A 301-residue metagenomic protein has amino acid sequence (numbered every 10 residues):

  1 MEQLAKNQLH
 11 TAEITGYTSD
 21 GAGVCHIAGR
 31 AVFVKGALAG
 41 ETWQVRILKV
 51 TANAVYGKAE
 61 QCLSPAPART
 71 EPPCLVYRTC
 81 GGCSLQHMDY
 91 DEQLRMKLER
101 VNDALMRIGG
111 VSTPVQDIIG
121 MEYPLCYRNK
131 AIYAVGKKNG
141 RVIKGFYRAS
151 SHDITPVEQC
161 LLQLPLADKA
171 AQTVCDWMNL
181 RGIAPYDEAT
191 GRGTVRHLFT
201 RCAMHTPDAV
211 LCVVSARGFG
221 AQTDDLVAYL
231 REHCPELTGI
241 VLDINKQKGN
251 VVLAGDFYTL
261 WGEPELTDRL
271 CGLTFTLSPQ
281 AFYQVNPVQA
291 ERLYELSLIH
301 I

Functional and structural regions predicted by a protein language model:
M1-I299: Accessory RNA-recognition modules of RNA-modification enzymes
